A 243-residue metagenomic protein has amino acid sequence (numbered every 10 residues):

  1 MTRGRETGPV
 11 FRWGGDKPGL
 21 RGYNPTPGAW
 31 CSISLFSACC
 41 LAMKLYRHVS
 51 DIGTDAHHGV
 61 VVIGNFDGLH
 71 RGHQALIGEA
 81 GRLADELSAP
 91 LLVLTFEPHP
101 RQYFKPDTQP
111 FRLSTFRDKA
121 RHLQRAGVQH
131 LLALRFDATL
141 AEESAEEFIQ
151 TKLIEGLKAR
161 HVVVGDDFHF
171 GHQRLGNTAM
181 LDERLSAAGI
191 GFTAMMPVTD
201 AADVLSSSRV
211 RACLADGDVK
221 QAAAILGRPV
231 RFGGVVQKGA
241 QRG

Functional and structural regions predicted by a protein language model:
C31, C39-C40: Cysteine-centered motifs
C40-G59: Positively charged, low-complexity intrinsically disordered leader regions
G53-T115: N-terminal catalytic cores of NTP/NDP-binding nucleotidyl/phosphoryl-transfer enzymes
Q102-A188: N-terminal Rossmann-like or analogous alpha/beta NTP/dinucleotide-binding catalytic cores that position adenine
Q150, I154-G243: Active-site cores that bind ATP or allylic diphosphates and position pyrophosphate for catalysis
